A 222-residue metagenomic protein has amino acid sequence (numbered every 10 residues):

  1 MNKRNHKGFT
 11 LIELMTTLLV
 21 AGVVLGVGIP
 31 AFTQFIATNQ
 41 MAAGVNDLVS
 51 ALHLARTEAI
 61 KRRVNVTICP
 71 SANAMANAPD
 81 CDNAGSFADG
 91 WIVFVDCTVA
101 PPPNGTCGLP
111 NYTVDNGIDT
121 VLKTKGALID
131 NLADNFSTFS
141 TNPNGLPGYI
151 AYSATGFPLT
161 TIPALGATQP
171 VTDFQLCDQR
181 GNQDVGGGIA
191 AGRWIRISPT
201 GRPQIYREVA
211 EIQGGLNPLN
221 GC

Functional and structural regions predicted by a protein language model:
M1-F9: N-terminal leader/signal peptides at the extreme start of proteins
N2-K3, V27-N46, S50, T57 (+2 more regions): N-terminal helix-rich module
K7, E13-T16, A37: Internal alpha-helical transmembrane segments of multi-pass membrane proteins, especially GPCRs
L14, L54-A55: Structural preference for long, well-ordered alpha-helical segments within the folded cores of structured domains
L14-A31: Alpha-helical hydrophobic helix detector
